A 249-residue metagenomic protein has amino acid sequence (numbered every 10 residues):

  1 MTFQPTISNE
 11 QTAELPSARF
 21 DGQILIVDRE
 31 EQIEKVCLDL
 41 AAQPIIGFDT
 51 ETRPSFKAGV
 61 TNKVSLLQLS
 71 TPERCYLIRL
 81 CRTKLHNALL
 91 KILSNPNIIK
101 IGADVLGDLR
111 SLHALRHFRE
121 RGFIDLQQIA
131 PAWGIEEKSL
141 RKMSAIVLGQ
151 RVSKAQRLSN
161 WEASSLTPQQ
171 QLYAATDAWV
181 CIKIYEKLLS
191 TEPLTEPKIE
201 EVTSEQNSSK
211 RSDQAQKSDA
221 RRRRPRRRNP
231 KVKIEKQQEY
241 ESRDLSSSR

Functional and structural regions predicted by a protein language model:
M1-I46, L115, L126, L194-P197 (+3 more regions): N-terminal accessory regions of nucleic-acid-interacting proteins
D21-D28, Q32-E34, A41-I45, P54-K154 (+2 more regions): Conserved DEDDh/DEDDy metal-dependent 3′-5′ exonuclease domain
L172-K217: Mixed-charge, glycine-rich, non-catalytic linkers/tails in nucleic-acid processing enzymes
S208-E235: Arginine-glycine-rich low-complexity intrinsically disordered regions
